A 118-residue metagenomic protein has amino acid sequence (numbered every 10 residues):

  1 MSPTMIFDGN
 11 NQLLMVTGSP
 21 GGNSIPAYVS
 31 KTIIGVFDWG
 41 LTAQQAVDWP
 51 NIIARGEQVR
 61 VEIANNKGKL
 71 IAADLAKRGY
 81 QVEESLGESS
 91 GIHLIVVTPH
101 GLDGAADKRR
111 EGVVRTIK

Functional and structural regions predicted by a protein language model:
M1-S85: Proteins synthesized as precursors that undergo proteolytic processing into mature forms
P3-M5, G91-V97: Short beta-strand scaffold segments in enzyme catalytic cores
L13-V16, I95, I117-K118: Cofactor-binding beta-sheet edge motifs in enzyme active sites
G21-S24, S89, R110-E111: Solvent-exposed loop/turn segments at secondary-structure junctions within structured extracellular/periplasmic domains
A76, G101-K118: Low-complexity, Gly/Ser/Thr/Pro-rich intrinsically disordered linker/tail segments
S85-G87, R115: RNase H-like nuclease module associated with reverse transcription
